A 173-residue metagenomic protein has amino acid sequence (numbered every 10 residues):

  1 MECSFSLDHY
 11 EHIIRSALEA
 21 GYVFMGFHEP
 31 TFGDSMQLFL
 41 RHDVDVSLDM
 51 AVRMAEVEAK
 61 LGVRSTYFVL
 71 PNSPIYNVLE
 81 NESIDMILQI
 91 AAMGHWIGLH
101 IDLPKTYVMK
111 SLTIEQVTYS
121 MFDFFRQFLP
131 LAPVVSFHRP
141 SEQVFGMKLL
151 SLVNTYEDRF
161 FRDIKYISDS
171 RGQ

Functional and structural regions predicted by a protein language model:
E2-Q89: Active-site beta->alpha N-cap acidic-glycine motif
L7, E19, R64, I97 (+3 more regions): Generic intrinsically disordered, low-complexity segments enriched for polar/acidic and small residues
A20, I90-M93, Q127-L129: A structural motif corresponding to the C-terminal end of an alpha-helix and its immediate exit/capping segment
V23-H28, T66, G98-H100, R126-H138: A structural signal for short, well-ordered beta-strand segments and their strand-loop junctions that often border
H42-D45, I101, R139: Active-site metal-binding loops of divalent metal-dependent hydrolases
L61-V63, I90-K105: Conserved SAM-binding loop
I75, L103-Q173: Catalytic domains of cell-wall/extracellular-matrix polysaccharide-remodeling enzymes, centered on de-N-acetylation
